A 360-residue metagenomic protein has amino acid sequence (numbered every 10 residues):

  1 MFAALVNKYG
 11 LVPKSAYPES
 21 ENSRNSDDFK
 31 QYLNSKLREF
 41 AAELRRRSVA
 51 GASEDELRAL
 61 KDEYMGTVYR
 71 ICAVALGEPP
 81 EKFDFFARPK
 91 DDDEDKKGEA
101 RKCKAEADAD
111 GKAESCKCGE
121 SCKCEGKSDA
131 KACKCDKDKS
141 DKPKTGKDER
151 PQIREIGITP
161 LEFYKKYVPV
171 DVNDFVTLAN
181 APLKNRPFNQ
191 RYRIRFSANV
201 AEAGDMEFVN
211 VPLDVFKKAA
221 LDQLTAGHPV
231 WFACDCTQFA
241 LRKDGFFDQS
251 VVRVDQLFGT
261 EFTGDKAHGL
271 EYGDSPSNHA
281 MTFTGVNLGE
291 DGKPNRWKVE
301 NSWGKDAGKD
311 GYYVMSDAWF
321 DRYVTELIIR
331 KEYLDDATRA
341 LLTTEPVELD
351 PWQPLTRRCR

Functional and structural regions predicted by a protein language model:
M1-F40: Extracytoplasmic mature domains of secreted/periplasmic and thylakoid-lumen proteins
A4, P13-S15, V230-C234, T282 (+2 more regions): Structural recognition of the beta-strand scaffold that forms the well-ordered cores of secreted hydrolase catalytic
V6, L270-G304: Catalytic nucleophile-His microenvironment captured as a short glycine-rich beta-strand/loop that brackets
F40-G111, K123, K134, D138-A198: Aromatic-residue-lined binding/catalytic grooves and analogous aromatic/hydrophobic interfacial grooves in multimeric
C116-K127, C133-C135: Long, intrinsically disordered low-complexity tandem-repeat segments
V200-N278: Long, positively charged binding patches that form subdomain-scale interaction surfaces for polyanionic ligands
C236-D265, N287-E290, W297-A307, V314-D321: Active/binding-pocket-proximal capping segment
G289-R360: Conserved catalytic-core surface of thiol
